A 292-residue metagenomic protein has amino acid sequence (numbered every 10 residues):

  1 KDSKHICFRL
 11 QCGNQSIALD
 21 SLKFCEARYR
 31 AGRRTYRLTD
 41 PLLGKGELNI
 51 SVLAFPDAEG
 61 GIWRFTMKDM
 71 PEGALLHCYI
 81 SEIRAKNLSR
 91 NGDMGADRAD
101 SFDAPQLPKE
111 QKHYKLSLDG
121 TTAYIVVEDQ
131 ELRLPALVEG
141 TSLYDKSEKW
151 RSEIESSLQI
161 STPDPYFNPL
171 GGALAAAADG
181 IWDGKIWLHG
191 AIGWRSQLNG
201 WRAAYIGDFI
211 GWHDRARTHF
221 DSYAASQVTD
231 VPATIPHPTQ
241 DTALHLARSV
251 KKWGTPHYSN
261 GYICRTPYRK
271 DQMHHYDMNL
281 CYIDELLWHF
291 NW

Functional and structural regions predicted by a protein language model:
K1-P41, V126-Q159, P163: An extended acidic
N14, L43-K45, G261: Detector for glycine-centered tight turns/loop "hinges" at secondary-structure junctions
A18-E26, K45-S51, K109-Y114: Short small/polar-residue motifs
Y29-A31, P56-G60, S196-N199: Short, surface-exposed loop/turn motifs at beta-strand boundaries within globular domains
R37-P56: Low-complexity, acidic Ser/Thr/Pro/Gly-rich terminal tails and inter-domain linkers that flank the onset of structured
I50-R133: Polysaccharide-binding surfaces and accessory modules of carbohydrate-active proteins
S89, F102-D119, V127-D164, N168-I181 (+1 more regions): Preference for long, amphipathic alpha-helical scaffolds in soluble/luminal domains and all-alpha bundles
K149-W292: Substrate-binding groove/exosite segments of carbohydrate-active enzymes
